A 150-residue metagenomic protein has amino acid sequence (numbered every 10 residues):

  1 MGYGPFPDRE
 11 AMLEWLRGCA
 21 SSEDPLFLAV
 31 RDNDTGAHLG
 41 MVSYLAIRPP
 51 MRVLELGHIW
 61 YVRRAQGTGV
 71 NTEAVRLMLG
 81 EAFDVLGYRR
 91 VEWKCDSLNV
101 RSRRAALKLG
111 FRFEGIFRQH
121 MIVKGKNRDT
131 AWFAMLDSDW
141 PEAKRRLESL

Functional and structural regions predicted by a protein language model:
M1-T68, E81, V85, K124-L150: GNAT-family acyltransferases
R52-L54, V91, F111: Conserved active-site beta-strand-loop modules that form the wall/rim of enzyme catalytic pockets and either contain
V53, A105, I116-R118, R128: Secondary-structure boundary/capping motif
V62-R76, R89, S97-R103: Conserved glycine-rich acetyl-CoA-binding loop
R76, G80-F83, L107: A broadly conserved amphipathic alpha-helix scaffold signal in soluble, globular proteins
D84-K94: Conserved GNAT acetyl-CoA-binding A-motif
K94, R112-K126: Conserved catalytic-core motifs of GNAT/GCN5-like acyltransferases
N99-G115: Conserved active-site alpha-helix within GNAT-family acetyltransferase domains
